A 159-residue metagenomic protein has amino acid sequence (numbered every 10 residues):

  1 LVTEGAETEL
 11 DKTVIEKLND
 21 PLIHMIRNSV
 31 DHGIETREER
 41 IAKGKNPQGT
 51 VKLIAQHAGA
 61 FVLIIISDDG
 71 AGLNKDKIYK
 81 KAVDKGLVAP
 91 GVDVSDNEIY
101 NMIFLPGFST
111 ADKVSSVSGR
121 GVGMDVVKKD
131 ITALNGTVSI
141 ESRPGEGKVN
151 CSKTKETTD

Functional and structural regions predicted by a protein language model:
L1-D159: Conserved glycine-centered short motifs in functionally critical loops
